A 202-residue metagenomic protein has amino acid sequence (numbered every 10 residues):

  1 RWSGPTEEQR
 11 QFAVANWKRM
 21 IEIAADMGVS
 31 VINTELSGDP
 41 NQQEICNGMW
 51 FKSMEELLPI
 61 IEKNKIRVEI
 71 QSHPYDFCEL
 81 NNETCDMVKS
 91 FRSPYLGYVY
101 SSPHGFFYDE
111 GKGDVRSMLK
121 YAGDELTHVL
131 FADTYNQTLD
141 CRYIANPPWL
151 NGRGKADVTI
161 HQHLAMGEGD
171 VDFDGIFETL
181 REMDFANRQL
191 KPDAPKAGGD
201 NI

Functional and structural regions predicted by a protein language model:
R1-Y100: Active-site acidic/histidine proton-transfer and metal-coordination neighborhood in alpha/beta enzyme cores
R10-E22, E110-L119, F173-I176: Short, acidic/polar
A24, V29, L126, F185-A186: A structural motif
I32, V129, R188-L190: Hydrophobic residues within beta-strands of alpha/beta enzymes
S37, S101, T134, D193-P195: Flexible loop residues that form catalytic and substrate-binding hotspots at small-molecule/glycan-binding clefts
E55-M166, D170: Acidic/histidine-rich catalytic cores of soluble enzymes
E168-E182: A short, acidic, amphipathic alpha-helical segment used as a generic capping/interface helix at domain edges
L190-I202: A short, acidic, flexible beta-alpha connecting loop/helix-capping segment that sits on the rim of active
